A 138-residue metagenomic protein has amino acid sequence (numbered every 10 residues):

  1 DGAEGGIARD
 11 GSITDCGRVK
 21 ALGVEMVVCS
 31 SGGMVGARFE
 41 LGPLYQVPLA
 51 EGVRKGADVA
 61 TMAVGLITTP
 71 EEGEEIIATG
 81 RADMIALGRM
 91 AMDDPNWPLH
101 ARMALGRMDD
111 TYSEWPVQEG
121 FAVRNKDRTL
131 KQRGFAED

Functional and structural regions predicted by a protein language model:
D1-D138: Flavin-dependent oxidoreductase catalytic cores
